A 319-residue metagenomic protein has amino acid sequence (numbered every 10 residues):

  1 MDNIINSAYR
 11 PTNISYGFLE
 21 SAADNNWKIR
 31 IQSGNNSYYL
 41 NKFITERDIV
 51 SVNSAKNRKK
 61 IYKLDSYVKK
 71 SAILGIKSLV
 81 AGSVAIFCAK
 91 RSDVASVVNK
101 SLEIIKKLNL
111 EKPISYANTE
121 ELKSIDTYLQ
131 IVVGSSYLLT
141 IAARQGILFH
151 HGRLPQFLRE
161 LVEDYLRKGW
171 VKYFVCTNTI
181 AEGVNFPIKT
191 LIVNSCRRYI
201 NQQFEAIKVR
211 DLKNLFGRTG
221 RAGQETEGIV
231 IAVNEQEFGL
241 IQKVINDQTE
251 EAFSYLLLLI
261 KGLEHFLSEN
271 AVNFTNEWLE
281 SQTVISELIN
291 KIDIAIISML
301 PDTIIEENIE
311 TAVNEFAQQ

Functional and structural regions predicted by a protein language model:
M1, G169, F174-I180: Ser/Thr-glycine-rich phosphate-binding loops at phosphate-binding pockets of nucleotides, nucleotide cofactors
D2, Y9-T12, A81-G82, R144-Q145 (+2 more regions): Short glycine-/polar-rich loops that comprise or flank the Walker A/P-loop and associated switch/sensor motifs
D2-K100: Conserved interdomain linker/interface between the two RecA-like ATPase lobes of SF2 helicase motors
Y9-N13, K90-V94, L154-P155, I180-E182 (+3 more regions): Conserved nucleotide-binding/hydrolysis micro-motifs of P-loop NTPases
K59-I73, K77-G82, A89-S92, S96-K106 (+3 more regions): The feature captures the C-terminal accessory region of ATP-dependent helicases and related nucleic-acid translocases
K63, Y67-I73, K77-Y173, I200-R210: Conserved C-terminal RecA-like helicase domain
Q156, K168, A181-E182, A312-Q319: Extended alpha-helical coiled-coil/bundle linker/stalk regions that scaffold oligomerization and domain organization
F186, T190-N246: Conserved segment of the helicase C-terminal RecA-like domain
